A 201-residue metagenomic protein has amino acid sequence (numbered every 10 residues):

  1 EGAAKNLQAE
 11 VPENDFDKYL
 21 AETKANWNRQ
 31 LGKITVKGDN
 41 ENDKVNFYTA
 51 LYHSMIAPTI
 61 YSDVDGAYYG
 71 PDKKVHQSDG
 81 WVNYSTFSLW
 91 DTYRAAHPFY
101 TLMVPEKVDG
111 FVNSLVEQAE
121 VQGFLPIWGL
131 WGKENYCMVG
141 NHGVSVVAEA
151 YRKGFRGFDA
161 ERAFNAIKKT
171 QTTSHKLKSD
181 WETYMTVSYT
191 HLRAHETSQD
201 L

Functional and structural regions predicted by a protein language model:
E1-N83, F124-I127, R156-K176: Acidic/polar, glycine-enriched structural segments that form the non-catalytic walls/loops of the carbohydrate-binding
A9-E13, K74-V75, W81-L89, Y93 (+3 more regions): Terminal-proximal segments
N42-D43, V82-D91, Y136-G143: Secondary-structure capping and boundary motifs in well-ordered enzyme cores
T49-S62, S85, D91-K107, A148-K153: Alpha-helical support elements that line or immediately flank enzyme active sites and cofactor-binding pockets
Y68-D72, H76-Q77, K107-E149, K153 (+1 more regions): Helix-terminus loop motifs that line ligand-binding clefts
T190-T197: Conserved small/polar residues in nucleotide/adenosyl-binding loops
D200: Cationic, low-complexity basic patches in intrinsically disordered or flexible, solvent-exposed regions
